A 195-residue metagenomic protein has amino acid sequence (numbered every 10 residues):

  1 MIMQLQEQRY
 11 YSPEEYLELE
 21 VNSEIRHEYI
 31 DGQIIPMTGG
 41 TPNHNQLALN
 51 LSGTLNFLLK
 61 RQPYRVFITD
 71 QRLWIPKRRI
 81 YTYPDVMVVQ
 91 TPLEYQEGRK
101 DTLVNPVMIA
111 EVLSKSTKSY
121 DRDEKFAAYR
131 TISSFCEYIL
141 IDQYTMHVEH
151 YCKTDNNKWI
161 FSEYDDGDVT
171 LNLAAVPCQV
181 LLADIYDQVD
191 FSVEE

Functional and structural regions predicted by a protein language model:
M1-E195: Gly/Pro/Ser/Thr-rich low-complexity, intrinsically disordered segments predominantly at protein N-termini
